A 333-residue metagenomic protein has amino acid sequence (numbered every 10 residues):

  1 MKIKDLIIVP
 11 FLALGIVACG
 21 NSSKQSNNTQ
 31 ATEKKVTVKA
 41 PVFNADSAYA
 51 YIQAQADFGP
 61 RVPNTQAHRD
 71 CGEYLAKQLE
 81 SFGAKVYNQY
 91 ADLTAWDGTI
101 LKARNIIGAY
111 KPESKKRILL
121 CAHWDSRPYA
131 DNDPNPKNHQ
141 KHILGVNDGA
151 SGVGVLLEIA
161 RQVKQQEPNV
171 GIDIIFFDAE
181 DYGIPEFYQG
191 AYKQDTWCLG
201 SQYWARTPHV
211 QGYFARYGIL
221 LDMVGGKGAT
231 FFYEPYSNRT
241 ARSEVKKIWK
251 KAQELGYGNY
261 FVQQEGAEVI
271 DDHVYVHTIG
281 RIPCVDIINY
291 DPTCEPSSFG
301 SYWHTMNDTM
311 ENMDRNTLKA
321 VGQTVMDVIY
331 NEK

Functional and structural regions predicted by a protein language model:
V17-A18: C-terminal motif of bacterial Sec signal peptides marking the signal peptidase cleavage site
N21-E33: Bacterial Sec signal peptide processing site at the extreme N-terminus
A31-C71, F82, E295-N312: N-terminal capping segment at the start of a domain
K35-V42, D57-Q66, L93-W96, H139-A150 (+5 more regions): Second-shell loop/turn segments in exported
P60-E113: A non-catalytic alpha/beta surface segment that caps or lines the substrate-entry region of metallo-dependent hydrolase
V62-P63, D92-A95, E113-S114, W124-P128 (+4 more regions): Solvent-exposed loop/turn segments at secondary-structure junctions within structured extracellular/periplasmic domains
Q140-S243, E268, D272: Acidic/histidine-rich catalytic neighborhood of metal-dependent amide-processing enzymes
Y217, V224-K333: Active-site-adjacent substrate-binding region of metalloamidase/peptidase-like peptide-processing proteins
